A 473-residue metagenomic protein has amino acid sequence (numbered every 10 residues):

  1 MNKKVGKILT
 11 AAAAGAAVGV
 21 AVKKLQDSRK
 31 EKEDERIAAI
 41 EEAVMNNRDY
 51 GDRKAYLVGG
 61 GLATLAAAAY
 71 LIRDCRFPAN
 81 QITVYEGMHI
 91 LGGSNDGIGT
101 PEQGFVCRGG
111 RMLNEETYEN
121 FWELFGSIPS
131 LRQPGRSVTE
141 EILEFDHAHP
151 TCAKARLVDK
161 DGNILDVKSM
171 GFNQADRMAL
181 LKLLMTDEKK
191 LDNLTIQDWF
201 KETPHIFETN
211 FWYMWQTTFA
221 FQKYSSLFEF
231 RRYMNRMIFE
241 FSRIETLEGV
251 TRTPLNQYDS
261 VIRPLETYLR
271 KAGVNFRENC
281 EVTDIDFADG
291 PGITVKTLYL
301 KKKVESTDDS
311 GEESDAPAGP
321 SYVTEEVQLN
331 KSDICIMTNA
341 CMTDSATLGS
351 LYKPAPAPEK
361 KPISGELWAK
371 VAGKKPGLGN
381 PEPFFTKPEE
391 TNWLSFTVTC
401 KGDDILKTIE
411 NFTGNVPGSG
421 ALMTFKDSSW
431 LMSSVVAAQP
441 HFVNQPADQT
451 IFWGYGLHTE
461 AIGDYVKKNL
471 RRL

Functional and structural regions predicted by a protein language model:
N2-A55, R73-N80: Extreme N-terminal leader/targeting segments of oxidoreductases
G59-L62: Glycine-rich Rossmann-fold phosphate-binding loop(s) that bind the pyrophosphate of adenine dinucleotide cofactors
A67-N80, Y268-V274: A short, Lys/Arg-enriched amphipathic alpha-helix followed by its capping loop at the start of a domain
I72-T100: Glycine-rich FAD pyrophosphate-binding loop
Q103-E144: Conserved FAD-binding subdomain of flavin-dependent enzymes
L131-R236: Rossmann-like flavin
N235-I334, N339, Y352, P358-L367: Helical element adjacent to the flavin cofactor pocket in flavoenzyme catalytic cores
I238-T251, S332-I334, N339-L473: C-terminal segments that line or cap access tunnels to active or ligand-binding sites in enzymes and enzyme-associated
